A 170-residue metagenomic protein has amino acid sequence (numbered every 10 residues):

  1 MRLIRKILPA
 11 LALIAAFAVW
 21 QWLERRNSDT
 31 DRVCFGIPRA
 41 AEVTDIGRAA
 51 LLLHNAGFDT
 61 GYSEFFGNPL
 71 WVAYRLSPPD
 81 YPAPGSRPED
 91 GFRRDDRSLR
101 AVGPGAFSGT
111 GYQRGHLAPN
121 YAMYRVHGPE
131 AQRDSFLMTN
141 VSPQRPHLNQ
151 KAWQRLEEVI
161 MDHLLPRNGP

Functional and structural regions predicted by a protein language model:
R2-P170: Domain-level detector for secreted/extracellular nuclease and nuclease-toxin modules, and for the ENPP-like C-terminal
